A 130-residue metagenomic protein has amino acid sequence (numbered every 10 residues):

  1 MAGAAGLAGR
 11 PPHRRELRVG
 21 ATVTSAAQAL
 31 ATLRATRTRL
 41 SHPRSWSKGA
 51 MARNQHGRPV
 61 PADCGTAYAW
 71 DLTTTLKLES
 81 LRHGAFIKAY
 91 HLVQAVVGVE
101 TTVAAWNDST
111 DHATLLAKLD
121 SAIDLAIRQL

Functional and structural regions predicted by a protein language model:
M1-A69, K77-L130: Domain-length accessory/inserted modules outside core catalytic folds
